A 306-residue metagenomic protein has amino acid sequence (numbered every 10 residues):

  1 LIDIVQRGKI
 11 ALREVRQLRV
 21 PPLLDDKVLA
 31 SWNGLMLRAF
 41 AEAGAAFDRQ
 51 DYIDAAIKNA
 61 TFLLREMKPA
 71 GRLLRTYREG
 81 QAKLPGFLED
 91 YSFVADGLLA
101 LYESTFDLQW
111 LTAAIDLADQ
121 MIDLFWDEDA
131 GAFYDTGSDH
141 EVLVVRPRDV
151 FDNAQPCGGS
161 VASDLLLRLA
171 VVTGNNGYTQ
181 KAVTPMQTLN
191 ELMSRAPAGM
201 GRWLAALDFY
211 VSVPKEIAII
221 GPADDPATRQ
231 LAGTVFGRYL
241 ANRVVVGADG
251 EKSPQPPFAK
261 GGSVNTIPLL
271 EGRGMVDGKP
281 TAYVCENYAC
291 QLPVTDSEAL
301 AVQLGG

Functional and structural regions predicted by a protein language model:
L1-P257, S263-G306: Glycan-recognition and catalytic cores of secretory/periplasmic carbohydrate-active enzymes
